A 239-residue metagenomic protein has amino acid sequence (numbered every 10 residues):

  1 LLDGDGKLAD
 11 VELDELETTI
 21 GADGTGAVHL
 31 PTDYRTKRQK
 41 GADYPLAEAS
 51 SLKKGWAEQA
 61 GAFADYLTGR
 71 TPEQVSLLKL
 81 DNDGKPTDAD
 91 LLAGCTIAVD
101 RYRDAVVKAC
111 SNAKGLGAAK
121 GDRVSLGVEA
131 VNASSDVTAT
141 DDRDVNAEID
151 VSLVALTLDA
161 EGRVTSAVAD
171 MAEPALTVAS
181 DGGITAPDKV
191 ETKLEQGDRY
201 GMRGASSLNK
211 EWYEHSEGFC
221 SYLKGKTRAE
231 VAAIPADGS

Functional and structural regions predicted by a protein language model:
L1-S239: Active-site- and interface-proximal helix/loop "cap" or "latch" segments in soluble metabolic and energy-transducing
